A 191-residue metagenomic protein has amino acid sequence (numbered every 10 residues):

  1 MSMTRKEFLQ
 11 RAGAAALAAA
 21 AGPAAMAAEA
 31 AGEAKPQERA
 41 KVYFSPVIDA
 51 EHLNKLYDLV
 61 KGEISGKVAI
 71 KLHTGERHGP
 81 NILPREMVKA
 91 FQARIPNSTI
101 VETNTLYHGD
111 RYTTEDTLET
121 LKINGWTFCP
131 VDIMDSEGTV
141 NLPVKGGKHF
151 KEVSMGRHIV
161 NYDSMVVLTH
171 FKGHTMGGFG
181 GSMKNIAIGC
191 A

Functional and structural regions predicted by a protein language model:
S2-A191: N-terminal and secondary-structure boundary signal
